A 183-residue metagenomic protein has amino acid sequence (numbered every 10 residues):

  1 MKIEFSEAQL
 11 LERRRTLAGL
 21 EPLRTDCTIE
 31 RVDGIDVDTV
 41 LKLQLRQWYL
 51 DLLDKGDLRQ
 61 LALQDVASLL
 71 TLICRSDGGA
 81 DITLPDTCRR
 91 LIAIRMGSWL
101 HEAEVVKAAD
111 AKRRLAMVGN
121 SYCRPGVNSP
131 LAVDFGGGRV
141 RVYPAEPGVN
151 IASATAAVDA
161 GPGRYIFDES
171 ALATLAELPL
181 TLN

Functional and structural regions predicted by a protein language model:
M1-N183: Glycine-enriched, solvent-exposed interface loops adjoining structured elements
